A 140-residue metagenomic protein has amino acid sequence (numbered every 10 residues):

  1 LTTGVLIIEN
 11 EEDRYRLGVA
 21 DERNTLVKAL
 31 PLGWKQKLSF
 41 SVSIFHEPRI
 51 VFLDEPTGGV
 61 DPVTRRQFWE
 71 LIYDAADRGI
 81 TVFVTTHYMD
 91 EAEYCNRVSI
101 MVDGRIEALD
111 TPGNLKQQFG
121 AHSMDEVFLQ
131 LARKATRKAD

Functional and structural regions predicted by a protein language model:
L1-A108: ABC transporter nucleotide-binding domains
Y15, E126-Q130: Generic alpha-helical structural context detector
G18, D103, G120, A132-R133: A generic structural signal for secondary-structure junctions that act as hinges or helix/strand caps at the edges
R105-V127: Conserved beta-strand-loop-alpha-helix hinge in the C-terminal portion of ABC ATPase nucleotide-binding domains
A135-D140: ABC-family P-loop ATPase nucleotide-binding domain
